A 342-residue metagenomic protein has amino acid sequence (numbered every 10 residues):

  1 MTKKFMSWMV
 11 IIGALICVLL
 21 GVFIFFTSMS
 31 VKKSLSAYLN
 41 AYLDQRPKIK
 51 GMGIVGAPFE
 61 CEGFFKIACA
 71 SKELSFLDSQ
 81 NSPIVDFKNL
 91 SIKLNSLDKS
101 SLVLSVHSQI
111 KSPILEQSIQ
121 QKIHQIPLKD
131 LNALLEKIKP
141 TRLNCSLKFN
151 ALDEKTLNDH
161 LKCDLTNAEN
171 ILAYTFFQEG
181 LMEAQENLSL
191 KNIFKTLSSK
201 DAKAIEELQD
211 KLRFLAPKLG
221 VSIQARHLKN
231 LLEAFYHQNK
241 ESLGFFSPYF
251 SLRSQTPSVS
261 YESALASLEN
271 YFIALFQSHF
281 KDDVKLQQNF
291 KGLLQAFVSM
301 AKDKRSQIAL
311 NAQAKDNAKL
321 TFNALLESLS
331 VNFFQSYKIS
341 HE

Functional and structural regions predicted by a protein language model:
K4-M9, G13-E342: Glycine-rich, small/hydroxylated-residue low-complexity segments
